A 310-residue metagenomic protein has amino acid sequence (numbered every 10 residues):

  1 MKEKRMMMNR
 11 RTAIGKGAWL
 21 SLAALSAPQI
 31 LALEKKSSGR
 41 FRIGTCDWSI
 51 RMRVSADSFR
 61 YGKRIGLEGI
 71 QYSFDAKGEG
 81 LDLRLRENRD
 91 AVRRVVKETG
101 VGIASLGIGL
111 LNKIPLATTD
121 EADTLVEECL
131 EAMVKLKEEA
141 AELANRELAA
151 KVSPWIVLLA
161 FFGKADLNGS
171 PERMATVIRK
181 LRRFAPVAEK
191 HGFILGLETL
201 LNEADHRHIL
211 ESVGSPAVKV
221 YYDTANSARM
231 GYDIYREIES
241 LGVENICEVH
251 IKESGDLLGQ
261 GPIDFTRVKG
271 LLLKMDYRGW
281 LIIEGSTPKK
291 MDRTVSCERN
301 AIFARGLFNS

Functional and structural regions predicted by a protein language model:
K2-R5, R11-R42, M52, A56-E68 (+3 more regions): Histidine-acidic metal/acid-base catalytic patches
G17-L25, L33, D57-F59, V95-S105 (+1 more regions): Active-site acidic/histidine proton-transfer and metal-coordination neighborhood in alpha/beta enzyme cores
T45-S49, Y72-A76, S105-L110, L158-F161 (+4 more regions): A cross-domain feature marking catalytic cores of carbohydrate-active enzymes and several ubiquitous metabolic/repair
W48, L81-D82, T119, M174 (+2 more regions): A generic secondary-structure micro-motif detector that highlights 1-2 residue hydrophobic/ambivalent hotspots embedded
S73-A91, K164-A165: Glycine-rich, proline-tolerant flexible connector loops at the mouths of alpha/beta enzymes
K77-L81, N112-A117, A165-S170, R229-G231 (+2 more regions): A short acidic, helix-capping loop that chelates divalent metal ions and anchors anionic groups
L85-D90, A122-E127, P171-L181, D233-I238 (+2 more regions): Charged helix-capping and loop-helix junction motifs
